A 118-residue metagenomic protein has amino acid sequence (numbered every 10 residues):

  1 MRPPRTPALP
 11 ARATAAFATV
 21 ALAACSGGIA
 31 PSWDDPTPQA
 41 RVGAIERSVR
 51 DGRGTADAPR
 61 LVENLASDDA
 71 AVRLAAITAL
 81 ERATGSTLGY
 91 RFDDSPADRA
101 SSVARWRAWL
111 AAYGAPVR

Functional and structural regions predicted by a protein language model:
M1-G27: Sec-dependent bacterial lipoprotein signal peptides
C25-S32, G54-A66, S86-D93, V103: Amphipathic alpha-helical scaffolding segments comprising HEAT/armadillo-like alpha-solenoid repeats
W33-P36, L65-D68, L110: Alpha-solenoid helical repeat architecture
P36-T37, D68-D69, S95, R99: Short inter-helical turns and helix N-cap capping residues of alpha-solenoid HEAT/ARM repeat scaffolds
Q39-R53, L74-S86, F92-D93: Structural detector for internal amphipathic alpha-helices that build alpha-solenoid repeat scaffolds
Y90-G114: Alpha-helical scaffold repeats of the Armadillo/HEAT/TPR superfamily
